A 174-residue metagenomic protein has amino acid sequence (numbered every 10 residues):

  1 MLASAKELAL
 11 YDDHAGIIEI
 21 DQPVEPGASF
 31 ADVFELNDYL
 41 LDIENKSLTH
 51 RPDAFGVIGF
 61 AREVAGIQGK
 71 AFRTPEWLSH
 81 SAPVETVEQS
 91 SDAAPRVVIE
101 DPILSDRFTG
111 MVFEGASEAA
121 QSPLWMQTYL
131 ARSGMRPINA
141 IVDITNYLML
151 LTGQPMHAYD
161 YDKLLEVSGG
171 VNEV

Functional and structural regions predicted by a protein language model:
M1-V174: RNA/tRNA-interacting regions in translation and RNA-turnover enzymes
